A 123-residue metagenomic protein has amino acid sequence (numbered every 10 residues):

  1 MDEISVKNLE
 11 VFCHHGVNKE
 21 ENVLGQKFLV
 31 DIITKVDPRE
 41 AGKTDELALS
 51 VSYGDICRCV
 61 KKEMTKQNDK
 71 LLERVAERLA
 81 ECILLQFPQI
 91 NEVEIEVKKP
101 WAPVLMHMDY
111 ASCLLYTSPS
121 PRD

Functional and structural regions predicted by a protein language model:
M1-F28, P38: N-terminal presequence-like segments and the immediate start of the first folded domain
E10, D31-K35, E96-K98, L114: Residue-level recognition of well-ordered beta-strand positions that form the cores of beta-sheet-rich folds across
C13, C57-C59, C82, C113-Y116: Generic recognition of cysteine residues
G16, E40-G42, L105: Short acidic, gly/pro-rich beta-turn/loop elements at beta-sheet edges and active-site/ligand-binding grooves
E20-Q89, E94: Histidine-centered catalytic/metal-coordination loop motif
E92-E96, W101-M106: C-terminal structural segments of small proteins and small subunits
M108-S112: Amphipathic hydrophobic-ligand
Y116-D123: Conserved small/polar residues in nucleotide/adenosyl-binding loops
